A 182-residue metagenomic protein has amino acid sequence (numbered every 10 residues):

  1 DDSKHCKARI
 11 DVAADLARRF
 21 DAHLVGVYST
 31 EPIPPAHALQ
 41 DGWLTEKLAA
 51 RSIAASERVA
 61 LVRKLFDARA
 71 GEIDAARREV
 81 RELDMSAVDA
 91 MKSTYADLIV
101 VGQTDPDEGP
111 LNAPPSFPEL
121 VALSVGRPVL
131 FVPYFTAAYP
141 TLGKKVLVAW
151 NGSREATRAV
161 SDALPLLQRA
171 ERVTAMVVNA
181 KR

Functional and structural regions predicted by a protein language model:
D1-E46, A137, L142-R182: Small/aliphatic-rich secondary-structure junction motif
D2, A76-E82, P106-P110, N151-G152: Short, flexible loop segments at the rims of nucleotide/cofactor-binding pockets, characterized by
K4, I53, E57, G109-N112 (+3 more regions): Residues at secondary-structure transition points
C6, I10-R19, V88-A138: Gly/Ser-rich helix-loop-strand patches that form or flank binding pockets for ribonucleotide-derived cofactors
D15, V25, E31-P34, K64-I99: Structural beta-alpha unit
E31, M85, D105-D107, A180-K181: A short, flexible beta-alpha/helix-coil linker loop
W43-L48, A75, V101-D105, K144: Acidic/polar active-site rim loop that often engages polyanionic ligands
E46-L61: A short acidic, glycine-rich active-site loop that binds or catalyzes chemistry on phosphate/adenosine moieties
